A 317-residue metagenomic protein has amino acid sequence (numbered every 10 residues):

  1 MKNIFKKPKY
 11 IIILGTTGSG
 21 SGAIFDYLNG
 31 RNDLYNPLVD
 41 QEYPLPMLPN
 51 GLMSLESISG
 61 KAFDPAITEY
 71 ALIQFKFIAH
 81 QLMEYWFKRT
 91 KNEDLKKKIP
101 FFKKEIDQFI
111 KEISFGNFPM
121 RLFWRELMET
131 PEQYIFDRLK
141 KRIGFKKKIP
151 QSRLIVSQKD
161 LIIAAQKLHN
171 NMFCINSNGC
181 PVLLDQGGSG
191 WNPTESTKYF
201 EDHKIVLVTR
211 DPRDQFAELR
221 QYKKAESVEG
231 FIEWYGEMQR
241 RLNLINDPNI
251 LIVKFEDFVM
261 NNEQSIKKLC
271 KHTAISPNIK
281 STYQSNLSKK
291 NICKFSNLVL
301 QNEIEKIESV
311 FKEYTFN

Functional and structural regions predicted by a protein language model:
M1-I11, K140, N243, P248 (+2 more regions): PAPS-dependent sulfotransferases, especially Golgi type II membrane carbohydrate sulfotransferases
M1-Q158, N286-K289: PAPS-dependent sulfotransferase catalytic core
G20-S21, D211, I307: Generic structural signal for small/hydrophobic residues in well-ordered secondary structure, especially within
N32-D33, E201, K312: Proline-centered flexible-loop/turn and helix-kink motifs
G51-M53, Y222, C293: Short low-complexity, flexible loop/linker segments enriched in glycine and/or proline with clustered acidic
E56-T68, S227-W234, N297-K306: A polyampholytic, Gly/Pro-enriched intrinsically disordered region
Y85-E93, K254-V259, I292-K306: Short secondary-structure transition/capping segments
K111-I279: PAPS-dependent sulfotransferase catalytic domain
